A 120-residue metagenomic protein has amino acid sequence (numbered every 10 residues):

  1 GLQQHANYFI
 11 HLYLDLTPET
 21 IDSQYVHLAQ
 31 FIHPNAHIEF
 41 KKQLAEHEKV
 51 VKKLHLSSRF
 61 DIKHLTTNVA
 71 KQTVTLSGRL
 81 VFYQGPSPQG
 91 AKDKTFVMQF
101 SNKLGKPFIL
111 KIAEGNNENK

Functional and structural regions predicted by a protein language model:
G1-H11: Short, low-complexity N-terminal intrinsically disordered segments enriched in polar/charged residues
Q4, L14, E19-K120: Structured, amphipathic secondary-structure segments that form assembly/contact surfaces in multi-subunit
